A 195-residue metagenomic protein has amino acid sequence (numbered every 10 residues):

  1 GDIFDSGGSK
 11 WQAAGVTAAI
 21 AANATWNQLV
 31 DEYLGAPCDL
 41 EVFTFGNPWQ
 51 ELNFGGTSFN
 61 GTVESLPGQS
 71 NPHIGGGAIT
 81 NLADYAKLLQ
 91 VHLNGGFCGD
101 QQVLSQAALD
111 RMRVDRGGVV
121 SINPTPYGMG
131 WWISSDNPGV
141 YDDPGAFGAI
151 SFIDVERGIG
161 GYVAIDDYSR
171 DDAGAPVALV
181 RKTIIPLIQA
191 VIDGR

Functional and structural regions predicted by a protein language model:
G1-P144, I150: Short, surface-exposed loop or secondary-structure junction motifs that flank catalytic or metal-binding residues
A14, S151-D167: Short, well-ordered beta-strand elements
G46, S105-Q106, G160-G161, V177-R181: Short, charged/polar low-complexity linear motifs in solvent-exposed/disordered segments
Q50, L88, E156-I159, S169: Amphipathic, positively biased hydrophobic alpha-helical segments used for protein targeting and membrane insertion
V120, Y168-S169: Surface-exposed, flexible loop/turn segments at secondary-structure boundaries
P138, G158, S169-R170, Q189: Generic "edge-of-domain/loop-turn" microfeature
R170-R195: Short, gly/Ser/Thr-rich active-site loops of penicillin-recognizing serine hydrolases
